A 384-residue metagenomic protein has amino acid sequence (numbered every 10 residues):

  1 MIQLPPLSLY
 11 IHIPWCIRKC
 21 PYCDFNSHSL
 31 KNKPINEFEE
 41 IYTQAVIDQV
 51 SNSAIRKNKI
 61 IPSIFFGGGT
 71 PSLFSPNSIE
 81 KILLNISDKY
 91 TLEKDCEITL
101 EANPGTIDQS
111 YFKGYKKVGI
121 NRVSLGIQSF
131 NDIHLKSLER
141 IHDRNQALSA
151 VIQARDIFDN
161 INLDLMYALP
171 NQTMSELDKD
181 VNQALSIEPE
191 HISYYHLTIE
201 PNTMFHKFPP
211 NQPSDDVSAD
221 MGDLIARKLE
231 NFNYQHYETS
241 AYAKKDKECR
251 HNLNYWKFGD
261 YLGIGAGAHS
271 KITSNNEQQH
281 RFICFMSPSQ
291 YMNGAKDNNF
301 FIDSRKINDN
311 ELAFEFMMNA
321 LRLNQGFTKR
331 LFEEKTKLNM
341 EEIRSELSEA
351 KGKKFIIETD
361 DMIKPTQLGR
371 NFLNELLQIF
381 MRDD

Functional and structural regions predicted by a protein language model:
L4-P6, S27-S53, I60-L338: C-terminal scaffold of the Radical SAM
S8, T198, S345-S348, N371 (+1 more regions): Auxiliary N-terminal substrate/complex-recognition segments of SAM-dependent methyltransferases
L9-I13: Short active-site neighborhood of thiol/selenol oxidoreductases, capturing the structured segment around
P14-S27: Local cysteine-cluster metal-coordination motifs and their immediate loop/turn environment, predominantly Fe-S cluster
K337-E349: Short amphipathic alpha-helical interaction segments
G352-D361: A short, conserved structural fragment
M362-T366: Minor-groove-contacting beta-hairpin "wing" of winged helix-turn-helix DNA-binding domains
R370-D384: Short, amphipathic alpha-helical interaction segments positioned at domain boundaries
